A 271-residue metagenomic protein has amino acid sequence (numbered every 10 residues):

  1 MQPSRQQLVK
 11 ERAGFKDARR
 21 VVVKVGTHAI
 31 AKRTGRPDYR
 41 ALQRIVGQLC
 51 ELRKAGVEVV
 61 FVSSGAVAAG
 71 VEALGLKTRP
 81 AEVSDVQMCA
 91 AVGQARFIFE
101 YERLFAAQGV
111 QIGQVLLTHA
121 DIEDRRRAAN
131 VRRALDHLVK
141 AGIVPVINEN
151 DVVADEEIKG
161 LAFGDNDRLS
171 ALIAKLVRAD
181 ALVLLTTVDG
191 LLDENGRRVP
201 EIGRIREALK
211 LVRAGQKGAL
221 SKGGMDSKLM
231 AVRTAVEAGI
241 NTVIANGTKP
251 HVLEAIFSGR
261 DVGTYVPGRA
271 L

Functional and structural regions predicted by a protein language model:
Q2-L271: C-terminal catalytic "cap/lid" subdomain
